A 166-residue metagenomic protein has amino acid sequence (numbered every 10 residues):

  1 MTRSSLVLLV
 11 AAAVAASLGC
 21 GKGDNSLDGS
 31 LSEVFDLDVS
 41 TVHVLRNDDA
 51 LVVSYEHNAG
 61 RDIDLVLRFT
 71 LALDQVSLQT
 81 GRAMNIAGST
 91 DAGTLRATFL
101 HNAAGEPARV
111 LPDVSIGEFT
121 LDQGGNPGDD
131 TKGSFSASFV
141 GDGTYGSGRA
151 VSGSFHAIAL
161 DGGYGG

Functional and structural regions predicted by a protein language model:
M1-L8: Bacterial N-terminal signal peptides that target proteins for export
L8-V14: Hydrophobic helical h-region of N-terminal Sec-dependent signal peptides in bacterial secretory/periplasmic proteins
A16-G19: C-terminal motif of bacterial Sec signal peptides marking the signal peptidase cleavage site
G21-G23, G29, F135-G166: Edge beta-strand at a domain terminus
G29-V52: Post-signal peptide N-terminal segment of mature Sec-exported envelope proteins
D36, A108-F119, G146-H156: Amphipathic hydrophobic-ligand
L45-D129: Surface-exposed helix/loop patches within compact recognition domains
V53-N58, G133-G141: Short beta-strand segments that buttress and anchor functional surface loops
